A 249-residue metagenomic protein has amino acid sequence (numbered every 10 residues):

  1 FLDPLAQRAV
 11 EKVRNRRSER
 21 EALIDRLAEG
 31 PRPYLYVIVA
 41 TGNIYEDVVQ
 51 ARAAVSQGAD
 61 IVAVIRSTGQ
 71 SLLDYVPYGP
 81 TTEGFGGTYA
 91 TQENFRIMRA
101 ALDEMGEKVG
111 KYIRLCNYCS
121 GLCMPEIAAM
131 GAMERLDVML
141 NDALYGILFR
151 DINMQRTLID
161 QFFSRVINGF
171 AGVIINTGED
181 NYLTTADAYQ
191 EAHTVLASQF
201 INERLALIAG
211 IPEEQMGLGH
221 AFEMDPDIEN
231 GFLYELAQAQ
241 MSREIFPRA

Functional and structural regions predicted by a protein language model:
F1-S56, D60-A249: Anaerobic metallocofactor- and corrinoid-dependent redox/one-carbon enzyme cores, especially those from methanogenesis
